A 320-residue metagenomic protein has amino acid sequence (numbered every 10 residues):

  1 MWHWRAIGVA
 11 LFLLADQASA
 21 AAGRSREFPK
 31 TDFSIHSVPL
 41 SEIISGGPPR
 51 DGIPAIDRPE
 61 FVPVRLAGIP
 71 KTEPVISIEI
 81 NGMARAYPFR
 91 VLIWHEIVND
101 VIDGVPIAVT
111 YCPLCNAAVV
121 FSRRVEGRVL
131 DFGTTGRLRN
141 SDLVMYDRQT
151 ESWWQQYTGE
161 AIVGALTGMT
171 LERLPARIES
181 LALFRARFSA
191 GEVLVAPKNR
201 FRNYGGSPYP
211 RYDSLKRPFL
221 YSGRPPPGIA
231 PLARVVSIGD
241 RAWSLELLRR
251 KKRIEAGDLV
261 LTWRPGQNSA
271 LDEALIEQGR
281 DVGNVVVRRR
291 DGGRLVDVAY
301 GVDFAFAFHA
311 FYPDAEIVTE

Functional and structural regions predicted by a protein language model:
W2-W4: Tryptophan (W) side chains
A6-D16: Bacterial N-terminal signal peptides
A20-E320: Mid-to-C-terminal functional-domain signal that highlights helix-capping/loop sites within ligand-binding modules
